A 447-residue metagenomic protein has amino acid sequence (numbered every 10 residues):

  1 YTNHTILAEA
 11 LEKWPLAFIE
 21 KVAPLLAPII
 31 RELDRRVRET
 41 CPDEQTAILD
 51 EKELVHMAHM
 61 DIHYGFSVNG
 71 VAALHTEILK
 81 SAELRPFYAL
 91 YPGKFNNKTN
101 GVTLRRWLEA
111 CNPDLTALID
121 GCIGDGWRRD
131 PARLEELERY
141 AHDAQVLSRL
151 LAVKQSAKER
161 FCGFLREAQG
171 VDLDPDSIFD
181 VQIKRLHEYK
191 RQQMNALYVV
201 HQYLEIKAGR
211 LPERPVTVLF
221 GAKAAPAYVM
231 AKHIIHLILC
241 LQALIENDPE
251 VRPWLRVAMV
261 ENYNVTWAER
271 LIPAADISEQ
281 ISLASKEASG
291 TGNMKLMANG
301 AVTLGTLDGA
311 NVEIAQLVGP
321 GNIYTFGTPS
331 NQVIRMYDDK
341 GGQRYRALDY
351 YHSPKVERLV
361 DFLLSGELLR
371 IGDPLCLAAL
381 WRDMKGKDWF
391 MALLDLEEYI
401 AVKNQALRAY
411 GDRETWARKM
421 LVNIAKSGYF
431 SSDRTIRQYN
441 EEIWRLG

Functional and structural regions predicted by a protein language model:
Y1-G447: Catalytic cores of carbohydrate-active enzymes across secretory and cytosolic contexts
